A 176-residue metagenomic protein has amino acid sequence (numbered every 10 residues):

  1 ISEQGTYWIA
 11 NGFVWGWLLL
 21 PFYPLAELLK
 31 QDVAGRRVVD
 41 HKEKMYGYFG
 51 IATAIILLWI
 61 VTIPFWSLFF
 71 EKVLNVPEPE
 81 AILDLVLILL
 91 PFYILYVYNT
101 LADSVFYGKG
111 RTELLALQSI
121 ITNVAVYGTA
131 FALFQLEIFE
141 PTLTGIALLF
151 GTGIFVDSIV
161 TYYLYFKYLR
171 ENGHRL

Functional and structural regions predicted by a protein language model:
I1, G108-G110, F139-E140: Helix-loop interface residues and adjacent transmembrane-helix termini in multi-pass membrane transporters, primarily
I1-G16, P79-L83, L143-T144, L148: Interfacial/gating helices of multi-pass transporter permease domains
W8-N11, Y48, A52, V86-L89 (+3 more regions): Residue-level recognition of transmembrane alpha-helices in multi-pass small-molecule transporters/permeases
I9-W59, L101-Y107: Small-residue-rich hydrophobic transmembrane alpha-helices
F13-L28, Y93-L101, I120-G128, G151-Y162: Hydrophobic alpha-helical transmembrane bundles that constitute the permease/transmembrane domains of multi-pass
D32, Y93-Q118: Membrane-interface junctions at transmembrane-helix termini in multi-pass inner-membrane proteins
I56-L83: Short membrane-interface helical motifs at transmembrane helix boundaries in multi-pass membrane transporters
I63-S67, E80, E113, N123-S158 (+1 more regions): Membrane-interface helix-loop junctions in multi-pass transport and translocation proteins
